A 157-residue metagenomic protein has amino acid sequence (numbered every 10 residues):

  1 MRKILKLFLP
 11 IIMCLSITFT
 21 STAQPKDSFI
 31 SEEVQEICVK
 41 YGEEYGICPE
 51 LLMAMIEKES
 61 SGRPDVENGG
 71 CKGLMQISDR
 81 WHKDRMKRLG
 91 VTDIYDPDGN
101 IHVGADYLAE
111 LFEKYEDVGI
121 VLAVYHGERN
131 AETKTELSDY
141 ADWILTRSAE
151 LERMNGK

Functional and structural regions predicted by a protein language model:
R2-I37, Y41-Y45, R63, R80-K157: Non-catalytic cell-wall polysaccharide-engagement segments
I47-K72: Secreted/periplasmic proteins that engage bacterial cell-wall peptidoglycan
A54, L74-Q76, V121: Structural recognition of the beta-strand scaffold that forms the well-ordered cores of secreted hydrolase catalytic
I56, G70, S78-W81, H126: A mature extracytoplasmic/lumenal domain signature
C71-L74, Y140-D142: Glycine-rich, phosphate-binding/catalytic loops in enzymes
